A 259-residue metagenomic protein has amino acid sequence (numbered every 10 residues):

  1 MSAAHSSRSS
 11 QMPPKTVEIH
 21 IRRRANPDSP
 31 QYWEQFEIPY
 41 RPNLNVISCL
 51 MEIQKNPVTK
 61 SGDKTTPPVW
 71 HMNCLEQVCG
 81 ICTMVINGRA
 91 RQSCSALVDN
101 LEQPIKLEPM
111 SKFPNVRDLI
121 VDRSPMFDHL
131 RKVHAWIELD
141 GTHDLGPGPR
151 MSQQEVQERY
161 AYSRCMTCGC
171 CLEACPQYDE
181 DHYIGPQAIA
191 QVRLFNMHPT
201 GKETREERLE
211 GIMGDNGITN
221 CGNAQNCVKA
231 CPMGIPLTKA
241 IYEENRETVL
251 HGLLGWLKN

Functional and structural regions predicted by a protein language model:
P13-I19: Short structural boundary motif marking the start of a folded domain
N26-Q31: Short N-terminal binding/cap micro-motifs at the start of the first secondary-structure element
Y32-N45: Short, contiguous acidic and Ser/Thr-rich linear segments
L44-T66, I105-N259: Ferredoxin-type iron-sulfur electron-transfer modules in oxidoreductases and energy-metabolism complexes
P68-I81: Short, structured protein-protein interaction patches enriched in aromatics and acidic/basic residues, typified by
I86-G88: Short strand-turn-strand beta-turns centered on an Asx-Gly dipeptide
C94-A96: Charged interaction scaffolds used for protein-protein
